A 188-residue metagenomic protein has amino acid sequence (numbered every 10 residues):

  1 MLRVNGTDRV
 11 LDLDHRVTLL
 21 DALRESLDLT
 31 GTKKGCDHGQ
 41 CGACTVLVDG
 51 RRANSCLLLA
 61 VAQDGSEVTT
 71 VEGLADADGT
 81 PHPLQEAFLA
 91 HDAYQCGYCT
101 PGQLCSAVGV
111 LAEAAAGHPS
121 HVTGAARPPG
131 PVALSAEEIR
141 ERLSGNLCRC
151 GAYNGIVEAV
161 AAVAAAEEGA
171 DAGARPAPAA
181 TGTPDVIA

Functional and structural regions predicted by a protein language model:
M1-A188: Signature of N-terminal electron-transfer/Fe-S-associated modules in redox systems
